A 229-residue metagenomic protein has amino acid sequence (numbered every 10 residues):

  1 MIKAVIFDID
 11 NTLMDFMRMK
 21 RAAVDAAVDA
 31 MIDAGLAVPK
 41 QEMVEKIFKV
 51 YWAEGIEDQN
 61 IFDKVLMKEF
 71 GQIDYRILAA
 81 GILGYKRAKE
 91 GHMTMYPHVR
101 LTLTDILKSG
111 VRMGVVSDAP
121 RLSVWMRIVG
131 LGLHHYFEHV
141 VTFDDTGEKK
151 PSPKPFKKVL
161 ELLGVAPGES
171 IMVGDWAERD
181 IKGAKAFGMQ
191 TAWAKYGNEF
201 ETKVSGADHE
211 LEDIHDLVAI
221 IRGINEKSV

Functional and structural regions predicted by a protein language model:
M1-V5, M17-R18, K68, R100 (+2 more regions): Asp-based, Mg2+/Mn2+-dependent phosphohydrolase catalytic module
I2-L101, L122: N-terminal helical cap/lid subdomain that shapes the substrate entry/recognition surface in HAD-like hydrolases
